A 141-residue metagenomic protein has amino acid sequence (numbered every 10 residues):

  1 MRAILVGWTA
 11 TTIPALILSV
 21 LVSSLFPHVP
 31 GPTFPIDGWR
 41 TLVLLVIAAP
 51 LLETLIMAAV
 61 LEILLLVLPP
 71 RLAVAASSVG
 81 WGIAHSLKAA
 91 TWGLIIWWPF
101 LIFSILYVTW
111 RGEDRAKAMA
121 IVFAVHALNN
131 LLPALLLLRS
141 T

Functional and structural regions predicted by a protein language model:
R2-S23: N-terminal signal-anchor transmembrane alpha helix
T12, S19, L42-T141: Transmembrane helix-loop-helix hairpins at the membrane interface of multi-pass integral membrane proteins
S23-P35: Membrane-interface helix termini and inter-helical loops of multi-pass transporters
